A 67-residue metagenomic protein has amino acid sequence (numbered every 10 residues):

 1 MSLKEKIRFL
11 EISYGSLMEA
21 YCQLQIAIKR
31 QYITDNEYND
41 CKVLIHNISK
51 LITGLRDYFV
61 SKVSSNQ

Functional and structural regions predicted by a protein language model:
M1-Q67: Short, C-terminally biased terminal segments at protein or domain edges
